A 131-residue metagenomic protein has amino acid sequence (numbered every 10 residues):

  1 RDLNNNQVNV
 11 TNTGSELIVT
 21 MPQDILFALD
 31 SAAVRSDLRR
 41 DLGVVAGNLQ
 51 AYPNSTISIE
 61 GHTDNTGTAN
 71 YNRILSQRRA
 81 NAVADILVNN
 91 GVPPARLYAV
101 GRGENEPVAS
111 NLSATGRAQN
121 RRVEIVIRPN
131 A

Functional and structural regions predicted by a protein language model:
R1-T13: N-terminal targeting leaders that direct proteins to extracytoplasmic destinations
D2-N5, L26-E60, D85-N89, I125-A131: Periplasmic peptidoglycan-binding/anchoring modules of Gram-negative envelope and division proteins
Q7, N54, P94-R96: A generic structural signal for alpha->beta connector loops
T13-S15, N130: Short strand-connecting beta-turns/loops that link adjacent beta-strands
E16, N54-T56, N120-R122: Structural motif
L17-P22: Short, aliphatic-rich beta-strand segments
E60-A131: Periplasmic OmpA-like peptidoglycan-binding domain that tethers envelope proteins to the cell wall
